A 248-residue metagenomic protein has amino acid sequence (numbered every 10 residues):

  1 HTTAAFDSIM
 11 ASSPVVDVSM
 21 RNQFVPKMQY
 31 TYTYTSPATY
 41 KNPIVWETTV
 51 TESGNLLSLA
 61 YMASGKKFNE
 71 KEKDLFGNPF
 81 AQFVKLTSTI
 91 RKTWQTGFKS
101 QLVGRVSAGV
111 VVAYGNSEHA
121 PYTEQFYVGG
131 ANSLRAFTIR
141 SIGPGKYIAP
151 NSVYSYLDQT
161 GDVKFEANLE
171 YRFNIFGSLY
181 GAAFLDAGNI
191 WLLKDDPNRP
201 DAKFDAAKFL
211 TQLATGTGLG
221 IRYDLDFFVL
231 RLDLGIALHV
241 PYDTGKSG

Functional and structural regions predicted by a protein language model:
H1-F173, F184-A187, W191-K194, N198-K203: C-terminal outer-membrane beta-barrel translocator/porin domains of Gram-negative envelope proteins and their
S100, V112, D226-G248: Predominantly the C-terminal beta-signal and adjacent terminal strand-loop region of outer-membrane beta-barrel
D162, G177-S178, Q212: Hydrophobic alpha-helical transmembrane segments and adjacent short intramembrane/lumenal linkers of inner/organellar
E170-G177, Y223: C-terminal substrate/ligand-recognition segments
Y180-A182: Conserved active-site beta-strand-loop modules that form the wall/rim of enzyme catalytic pockets and either contain
D186-G188, L193, G218, R222 (+1 more regions): Flexible, small/polar- and glycine-enriched "cap/hinge" segments at structural transition points
P197-L225: Strand-loop-strand
